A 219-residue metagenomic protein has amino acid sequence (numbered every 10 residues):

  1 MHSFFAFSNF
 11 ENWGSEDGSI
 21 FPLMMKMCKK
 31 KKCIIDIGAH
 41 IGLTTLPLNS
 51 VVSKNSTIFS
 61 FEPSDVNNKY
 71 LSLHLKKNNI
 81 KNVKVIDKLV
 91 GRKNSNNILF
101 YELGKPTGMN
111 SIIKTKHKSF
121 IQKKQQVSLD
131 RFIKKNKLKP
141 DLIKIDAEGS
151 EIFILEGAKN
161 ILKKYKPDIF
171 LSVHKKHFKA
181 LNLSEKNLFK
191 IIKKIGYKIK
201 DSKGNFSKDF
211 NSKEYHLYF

Functional and structural regions predicted by a protein language model:
M1-F21, K81, I86-L138: Glycine-rich adenosyl-binding loop in Rossmann-like folds that engage adenosine-containing cofactors
M1-H74, N78, K134-N136, K198-F206 (+1 more regions): S-adenosyl-L-methionine
I35, F59, I86, Q125 (+1 more regions): Conserved Rossmann-like nucleotide-binding pocket used by diverse enzymes that bind dinucleotide cofactors
A39, V90-G91, A147, V173: Hydrophobic pocket-lining residues within nucleotide cofactor-binding pockets
L48, L71, F100, I154-A158: Hydrophobic packing residues within well-ordered alpha-helices of enzyme cores
S56-S60, R131-F219: Conserved acidic-Pro-Pro-aromatic motif
D65, K69-N79, Y101, I113 (+2 more regions): Class I S-adenosyl-L-methionine
D65-V66, K118-K124, V173-N182: Acceptor-substrate binding/catalytic loop of class I
